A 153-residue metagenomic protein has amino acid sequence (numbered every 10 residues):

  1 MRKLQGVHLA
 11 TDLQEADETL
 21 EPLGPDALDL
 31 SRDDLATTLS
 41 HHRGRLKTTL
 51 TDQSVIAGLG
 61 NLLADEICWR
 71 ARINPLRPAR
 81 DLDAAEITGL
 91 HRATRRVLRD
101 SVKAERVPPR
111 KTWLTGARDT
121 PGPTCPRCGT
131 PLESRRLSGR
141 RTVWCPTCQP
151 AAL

Functional and structural regions predicted by a protein language model:
M1-L153: Structured catalytic/nucleic-acid-binding cores of DNA maintenance enzymes
